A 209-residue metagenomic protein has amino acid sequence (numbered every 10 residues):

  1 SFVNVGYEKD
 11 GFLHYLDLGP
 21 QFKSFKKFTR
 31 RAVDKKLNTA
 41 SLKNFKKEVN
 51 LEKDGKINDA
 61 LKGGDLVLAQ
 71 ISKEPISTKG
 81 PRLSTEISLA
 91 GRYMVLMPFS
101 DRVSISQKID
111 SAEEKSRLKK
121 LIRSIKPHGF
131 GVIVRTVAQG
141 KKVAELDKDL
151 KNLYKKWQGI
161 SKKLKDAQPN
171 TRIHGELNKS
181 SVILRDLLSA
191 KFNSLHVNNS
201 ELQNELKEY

Functional and structural regions predicted by a protein language model:
S1-Y209: Single-stranded RNA-binding surfaces
